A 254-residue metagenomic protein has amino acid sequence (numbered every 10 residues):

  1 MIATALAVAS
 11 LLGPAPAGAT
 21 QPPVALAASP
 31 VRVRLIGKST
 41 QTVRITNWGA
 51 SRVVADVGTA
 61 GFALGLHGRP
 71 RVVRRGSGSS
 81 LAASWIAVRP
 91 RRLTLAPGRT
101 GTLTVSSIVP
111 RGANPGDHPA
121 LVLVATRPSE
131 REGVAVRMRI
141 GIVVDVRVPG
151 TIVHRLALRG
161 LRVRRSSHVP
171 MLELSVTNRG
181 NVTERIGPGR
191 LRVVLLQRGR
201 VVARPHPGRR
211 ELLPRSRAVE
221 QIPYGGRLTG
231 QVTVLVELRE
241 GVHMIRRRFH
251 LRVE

Functional and structural regions predicted by a protein language model:
A19-R52, R92, R155-S167, E173: Beta-sheet-dominated interaction scaffolds and their linkers
T20-P30, G49-T104, G187-V202: Surface-exposed binding patches on compact interaction domains or structured appendages
A27-S29, I36-T42, G101-L103, N114-L121 (+2 more regions): Short, solvent-exposed loop/turn segments enriched in Ser/Thr/Gly
V31, R89-L95, L161, H206-L212 (+1 more regions): Beta-strand-rich interaction surfaces with strong enrichment in secreted/lumenal proteins
S39-Q41, L93-S106, L213-I222: Short Pro-Gly-centered flexible turn/kink motifs
T42-T46, S106, E173-G180, P223: Short edge beta-strand/loop segments characteristic of extracellular beta-sandwich folds
T46-S51, F62-A63, T177-E184, R227: Short solvent-exposed strand-capping/beta-turn motif centered on an Asx-Ser/Thr pair
S51, G58-A63, I108-T151, G226-E254: Terminal connector regions
